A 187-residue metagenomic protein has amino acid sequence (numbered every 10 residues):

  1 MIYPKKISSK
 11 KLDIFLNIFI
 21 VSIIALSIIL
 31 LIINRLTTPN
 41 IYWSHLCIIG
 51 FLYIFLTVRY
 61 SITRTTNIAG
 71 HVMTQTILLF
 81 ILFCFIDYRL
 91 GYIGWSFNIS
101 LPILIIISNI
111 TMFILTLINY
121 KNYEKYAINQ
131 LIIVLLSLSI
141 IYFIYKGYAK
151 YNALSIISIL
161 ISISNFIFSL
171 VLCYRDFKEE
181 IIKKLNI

Functional and structural regions predicted by a protein language model:
M1-L56, I182-K183, I187: N-terminal topogenic module of multi-pass integral membrane proteins
K6-F19, T66, N119, Y123-Y126 (+1 more regions): Membrane-interface helix-boundary signature
D13, M112-K125, N165-E180: Membrane-water interface at the C-terminal end of transmembrane alpha helices
I14-I28, Q75-I81, S137, N165: Alpha-helical transmembrane segments
A25-I48, T65-A69, I86-L104, K125 (+1 more regions): Membrane-helix interface and helix-disruption motif detector
I54-T65, F113-Y120: C-terminal ends of transmembrane helices
G70-L138, Y145: Membrane-proximal helix-loop-helix units in multi-pass membrane proteins
V134-I187: C-terminal membrane-adjacent module
